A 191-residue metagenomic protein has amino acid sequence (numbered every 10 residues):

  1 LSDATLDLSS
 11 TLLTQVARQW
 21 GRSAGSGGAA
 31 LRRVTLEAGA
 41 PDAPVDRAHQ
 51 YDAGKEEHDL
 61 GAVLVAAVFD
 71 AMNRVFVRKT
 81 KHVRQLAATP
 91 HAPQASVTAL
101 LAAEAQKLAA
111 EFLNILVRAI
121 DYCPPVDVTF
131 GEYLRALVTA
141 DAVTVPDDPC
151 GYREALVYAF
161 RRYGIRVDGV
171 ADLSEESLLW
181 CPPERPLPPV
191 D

Functional and structural regions predicted by a protein language model:
L1-D191: Zinc-dependent metallohydrolase catalytic domains
